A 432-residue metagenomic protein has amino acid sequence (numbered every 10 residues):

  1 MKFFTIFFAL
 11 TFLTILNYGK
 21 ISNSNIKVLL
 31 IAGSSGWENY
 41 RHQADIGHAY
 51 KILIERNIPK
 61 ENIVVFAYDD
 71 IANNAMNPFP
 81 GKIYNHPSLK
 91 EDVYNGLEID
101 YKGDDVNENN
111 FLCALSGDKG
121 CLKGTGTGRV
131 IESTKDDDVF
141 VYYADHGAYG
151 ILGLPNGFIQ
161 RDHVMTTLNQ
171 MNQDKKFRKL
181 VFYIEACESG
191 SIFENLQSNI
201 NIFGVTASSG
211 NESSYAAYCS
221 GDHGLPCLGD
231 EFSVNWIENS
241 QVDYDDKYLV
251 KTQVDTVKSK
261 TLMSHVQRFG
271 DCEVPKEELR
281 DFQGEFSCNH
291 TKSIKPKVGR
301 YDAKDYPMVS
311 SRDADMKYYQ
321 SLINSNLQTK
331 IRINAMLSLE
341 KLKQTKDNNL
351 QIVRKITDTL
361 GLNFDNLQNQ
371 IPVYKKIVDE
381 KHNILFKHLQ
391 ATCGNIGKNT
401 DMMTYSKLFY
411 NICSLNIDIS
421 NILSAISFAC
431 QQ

Functional and structural regions predicted by a protein language model:
K2-G19: Cleavable N-terminal signal peptides of Sec/SRP-targeted secreted and luminal proteins
I15-Q432: Cysteine endopeptidase catalytic domains of the caspase/legumain-like
